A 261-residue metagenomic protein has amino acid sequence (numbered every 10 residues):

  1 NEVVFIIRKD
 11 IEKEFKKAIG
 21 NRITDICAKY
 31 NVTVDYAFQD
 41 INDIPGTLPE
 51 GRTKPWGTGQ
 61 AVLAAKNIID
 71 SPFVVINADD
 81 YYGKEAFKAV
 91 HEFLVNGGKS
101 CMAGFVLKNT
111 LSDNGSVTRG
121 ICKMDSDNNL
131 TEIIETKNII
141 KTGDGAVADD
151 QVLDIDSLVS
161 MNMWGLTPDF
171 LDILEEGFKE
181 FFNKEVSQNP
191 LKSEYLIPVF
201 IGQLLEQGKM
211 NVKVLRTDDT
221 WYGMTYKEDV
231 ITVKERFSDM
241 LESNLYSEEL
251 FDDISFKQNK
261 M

Functional and structural regions predicted by a protein language model:
N1-V75, Y82, M261: Conserved N-terminal catalytic core of the sugar/cofactor nucleotidyltransferase
I7, G165-L166, T225: A conserved hydrophobic position in a structured secondary element of the catalytic/binding core that shapes
F15-I19, V90, L174, V233: Hydrophobic packing residues within well-ordered alpha-helices of enzyme cores
C27, V32, D169, I173-K184: Active-site nucleophile-His-acid catalytic modules used for acyl/amide transfer and hydrolysis across diverse enzymes
G83-W164, P168: Conserved core of the sugar-phosphate nucleotidyltransferase
L158, V212-D219: Catalytic beta-strand/loop signature of glycosyltransferases that borders the donor
E175-M210: A C-terminal functional module that forms or caps the active site or interfaces directly with catalytic machinery
K209-N211, W221-M261: Hydrophobic helical membrane-anchoring modules
